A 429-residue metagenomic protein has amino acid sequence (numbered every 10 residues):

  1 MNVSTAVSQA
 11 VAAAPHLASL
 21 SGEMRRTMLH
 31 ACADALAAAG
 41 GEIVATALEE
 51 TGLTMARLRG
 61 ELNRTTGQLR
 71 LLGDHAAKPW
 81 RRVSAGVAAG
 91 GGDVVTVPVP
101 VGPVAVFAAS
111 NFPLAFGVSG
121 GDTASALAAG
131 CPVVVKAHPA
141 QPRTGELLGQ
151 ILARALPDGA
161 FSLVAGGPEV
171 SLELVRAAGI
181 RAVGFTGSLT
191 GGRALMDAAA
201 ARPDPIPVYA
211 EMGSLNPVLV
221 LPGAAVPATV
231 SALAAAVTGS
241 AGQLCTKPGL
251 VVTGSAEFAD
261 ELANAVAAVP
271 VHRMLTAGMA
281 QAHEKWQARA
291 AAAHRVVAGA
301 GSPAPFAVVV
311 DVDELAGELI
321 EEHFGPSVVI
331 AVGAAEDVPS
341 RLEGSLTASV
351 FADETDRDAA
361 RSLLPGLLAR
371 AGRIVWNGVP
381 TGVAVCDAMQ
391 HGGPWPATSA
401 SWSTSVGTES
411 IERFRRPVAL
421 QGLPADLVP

Functional and structural regions predicted by a protein language model:
M1-G92: N-terminal Rossmann-like NAD(P)+-binding subdomain of aldehyde/semialdehyde dehydrogenases
C32-A33, L53-T54, P248-T253, M274-M279 (+1 more regions): Conserved short loop/turn motifs at secondary-structure junctions
V83-A235, S255: Rossmann-like NAD(P) dinucleotide-binding subdomain of oxidoreductase/dehydrogenase enzymes
I180, N264, A307-P429: Conserved C-terminal structural/oligomerization subdomain of aldehyde/semialdehyde dehydrogenase
N216-L221, K247-G249, V329: Adenylate-forming
S231, T253-V350: NAD(P)-dependent aldehyde/semialdehyde dehydrogenase
Q243-C245: Extended low-complexity, polyampholyte segments enriched in Ser/Thr/Pro and acidic residues
